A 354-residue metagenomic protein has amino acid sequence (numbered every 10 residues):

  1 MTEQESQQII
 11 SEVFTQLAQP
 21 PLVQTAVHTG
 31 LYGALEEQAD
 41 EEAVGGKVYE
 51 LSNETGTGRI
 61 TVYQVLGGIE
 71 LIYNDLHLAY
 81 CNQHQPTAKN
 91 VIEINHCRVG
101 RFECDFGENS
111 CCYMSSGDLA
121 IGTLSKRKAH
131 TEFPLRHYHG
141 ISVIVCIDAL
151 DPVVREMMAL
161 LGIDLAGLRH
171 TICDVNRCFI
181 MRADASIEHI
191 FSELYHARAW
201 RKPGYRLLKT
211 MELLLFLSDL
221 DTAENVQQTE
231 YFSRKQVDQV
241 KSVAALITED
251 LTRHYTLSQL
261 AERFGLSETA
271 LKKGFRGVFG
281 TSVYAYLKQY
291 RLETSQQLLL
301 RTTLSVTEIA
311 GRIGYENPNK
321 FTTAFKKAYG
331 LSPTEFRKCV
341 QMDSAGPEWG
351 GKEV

Functional and structural regions predicted by a protein language model:
T2-E70, H77, C81: Membrane-cytosol interface segments
Q4, P347-V354: Intrinsically disordered, low-complexity acidic/proline-/asparagine-rich linker or regulatory tail/stalk regions
V44-L165: N-terminal regulatory/effector-sensing and dimerization cores that precede helix-turn-helix DNA-binding domains
P152, H196-M211: All-alpha amphipathic helical-bundle segments outside canonical DNA-binding/catalytic cores that form hydrophobic
L165-R182, A199-Y205, L215-A245, E249 (+2 more regions): Short, Lys/Arg-enriched, Trp-marked, Pro/Gly-tolerant hinge/linker segments that flank
A183-E193, T210-S218, V226-H254, E262-R263 (+1 more regions): A short, Lys/Arg-enriched amphipathic alpha-helix from helix-turn-helix/homeodomain DNA-binding modules
F216-T222, S242, L246-T248, R253-Y290 (+2 more regions): Basic/polar phosphate-binding segments, predominantly the helix-turn-helix DNA-binding elements of transcriptional
K235, L287-Q296, E335-G350: Short, basic, alpha-helical segments at the C-terminal edge of helix-turn-helix-like DNA-binding modules
